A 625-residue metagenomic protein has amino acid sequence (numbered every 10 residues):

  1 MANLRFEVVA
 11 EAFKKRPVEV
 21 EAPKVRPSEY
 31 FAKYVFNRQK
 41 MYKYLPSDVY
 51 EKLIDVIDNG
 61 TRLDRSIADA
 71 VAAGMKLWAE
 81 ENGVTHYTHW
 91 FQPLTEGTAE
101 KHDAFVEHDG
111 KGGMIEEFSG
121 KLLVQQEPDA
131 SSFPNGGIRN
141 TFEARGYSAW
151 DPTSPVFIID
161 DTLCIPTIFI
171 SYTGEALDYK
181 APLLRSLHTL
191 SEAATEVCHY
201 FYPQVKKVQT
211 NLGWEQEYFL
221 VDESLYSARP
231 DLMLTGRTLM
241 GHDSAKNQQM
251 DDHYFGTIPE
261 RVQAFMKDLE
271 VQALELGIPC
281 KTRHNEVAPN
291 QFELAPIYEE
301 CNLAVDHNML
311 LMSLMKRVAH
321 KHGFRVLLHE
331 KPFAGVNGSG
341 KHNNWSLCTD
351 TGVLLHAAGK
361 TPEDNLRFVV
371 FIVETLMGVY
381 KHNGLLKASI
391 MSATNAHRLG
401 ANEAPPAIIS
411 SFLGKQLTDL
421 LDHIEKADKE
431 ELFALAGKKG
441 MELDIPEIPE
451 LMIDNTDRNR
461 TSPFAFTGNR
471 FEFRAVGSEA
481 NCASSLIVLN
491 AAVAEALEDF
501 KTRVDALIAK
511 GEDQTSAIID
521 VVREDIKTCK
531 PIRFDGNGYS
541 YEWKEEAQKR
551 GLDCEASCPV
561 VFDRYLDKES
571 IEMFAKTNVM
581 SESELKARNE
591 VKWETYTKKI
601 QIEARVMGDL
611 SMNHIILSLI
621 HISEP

Functional and structural regions predicted by a protein language model:
A2-K24, T141-P155, T162: N-terminal hydrophobic targeting/anchoring segments and the immediately downstream early-domain regions of hydrolases
V8, E21-Y42, H188, E192 (+1 more regions): Flexible inter-domain linker/hinge segments
R26-N37, V56-D58, G174, K246-Y254: Gly-rich Lys/Arg/Thr-decorated short loops/hinges at beta-loop-alpha junctions or inter-strand turns that position
Y30-E143: Active-site core of metal-dependent hydrolases
E143-L328, F333, N337-N343, L347-E590: Glycine-rich, acidic/polar active-site loops that bind/position phosphate-bearing ligands
K586-I602: Short, charged/polar, low-complexity loop and linker segments that flank or interrupt alpha-helical bundles
Q601-L619: C-terminal substrate/ligand-recognition segments
I620-P625: Conserved small/polar residues in nucleotide/adenosyl-binding loops
